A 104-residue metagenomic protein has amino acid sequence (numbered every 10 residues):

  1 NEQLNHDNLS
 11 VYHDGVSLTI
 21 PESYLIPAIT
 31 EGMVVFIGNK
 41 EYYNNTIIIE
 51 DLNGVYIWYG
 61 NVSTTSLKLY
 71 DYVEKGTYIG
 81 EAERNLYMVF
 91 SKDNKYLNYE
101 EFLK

Functional and structural regions predicted by a protein language model:
N1-A28, D51: Short glycine/threonine/proline-enriched tight-turn/helix- or strand-capping micro-motif at secondary-structure
Y12-D14, T30, Y43-N45, R84-L86: Envelope-exposed proteins and targeting segments
H13-S17, I48, W58, Y87-V89: Soluble periplasmic/extracytoplasmic beta-strand elements of cell-envelope proteins
S23, N39-K40, E50-G54, D93-K95 (+1 more regions): Solvent-exposed coil/turn segments that connect beta secondary-structure elements in extracytoplasmic/periplasmic
S23-I26, S63-D71: Short, surface-exposed secondary-structure edge patches
Y24-V34, V73-G76: Generic structural motif
A28-S63: Zn2+-dependent peptidoglycan hydrolase active-site motif and core
L69-K104: Conserved, short, structured surface segments that act as functional micro-motifs
